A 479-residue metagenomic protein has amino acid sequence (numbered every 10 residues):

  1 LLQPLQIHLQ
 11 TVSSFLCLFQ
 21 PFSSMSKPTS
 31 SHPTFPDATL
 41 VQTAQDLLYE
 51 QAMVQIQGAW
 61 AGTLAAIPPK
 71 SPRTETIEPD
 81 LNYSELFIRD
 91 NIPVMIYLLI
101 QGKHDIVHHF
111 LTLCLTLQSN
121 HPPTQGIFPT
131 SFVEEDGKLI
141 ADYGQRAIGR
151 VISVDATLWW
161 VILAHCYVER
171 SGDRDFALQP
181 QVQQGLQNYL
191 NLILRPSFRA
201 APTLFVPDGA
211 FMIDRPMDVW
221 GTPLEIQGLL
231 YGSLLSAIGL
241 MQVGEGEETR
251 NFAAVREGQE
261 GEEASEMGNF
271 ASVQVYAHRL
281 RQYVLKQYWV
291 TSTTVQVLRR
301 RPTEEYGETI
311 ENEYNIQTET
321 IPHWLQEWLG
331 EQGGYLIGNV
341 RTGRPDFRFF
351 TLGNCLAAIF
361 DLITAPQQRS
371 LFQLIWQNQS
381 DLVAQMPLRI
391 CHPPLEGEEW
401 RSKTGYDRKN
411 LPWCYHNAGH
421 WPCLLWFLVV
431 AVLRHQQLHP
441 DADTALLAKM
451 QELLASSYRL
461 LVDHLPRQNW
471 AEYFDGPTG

Functional and structural regions predicted by a protein language model:
H8-V255, E263-G479: Acidic, mature catalytic/reactive cores of soluble proteins
